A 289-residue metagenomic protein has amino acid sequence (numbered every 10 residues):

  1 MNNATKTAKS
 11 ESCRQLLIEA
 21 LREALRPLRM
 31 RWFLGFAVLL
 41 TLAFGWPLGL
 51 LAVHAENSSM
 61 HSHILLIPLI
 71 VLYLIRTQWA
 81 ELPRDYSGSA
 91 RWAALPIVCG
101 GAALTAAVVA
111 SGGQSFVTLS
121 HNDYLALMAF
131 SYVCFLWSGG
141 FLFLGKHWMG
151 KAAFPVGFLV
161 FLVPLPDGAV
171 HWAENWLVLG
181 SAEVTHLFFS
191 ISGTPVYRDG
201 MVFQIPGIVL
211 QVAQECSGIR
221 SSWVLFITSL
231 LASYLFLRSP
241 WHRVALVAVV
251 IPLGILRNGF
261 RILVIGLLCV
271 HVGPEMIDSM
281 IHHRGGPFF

Functional and structural regions predicted by a protein language model:
N2-F289: Hydrophobic N-terminal alpha-helices or hydrophobic patches in metabolic proteins across all domains of life
